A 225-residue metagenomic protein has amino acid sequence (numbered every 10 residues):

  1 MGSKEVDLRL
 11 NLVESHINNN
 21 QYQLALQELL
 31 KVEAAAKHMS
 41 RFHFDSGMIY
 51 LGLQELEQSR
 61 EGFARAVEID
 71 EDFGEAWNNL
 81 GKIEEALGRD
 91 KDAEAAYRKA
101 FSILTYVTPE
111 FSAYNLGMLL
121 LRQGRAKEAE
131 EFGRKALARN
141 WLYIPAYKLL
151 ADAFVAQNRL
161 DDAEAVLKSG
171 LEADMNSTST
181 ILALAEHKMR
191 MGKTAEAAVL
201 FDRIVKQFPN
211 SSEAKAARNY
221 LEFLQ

Functional and structural regions predicted by a protein language model:
S3, G170, D174-Q225: Terminal, low-structured helical/coil segments at or just beyond the last alpha-helical repeat
E5, M39, F73, V107-P109 (+3 more regions): Residue-level recognition of tetratricopeptide repeat
L8, F42, A76, I83 (+4 more regions): TPR alpha-solenoid repeat register
N11, D45, N79, A113-N115 (+3 more regions): Canonical tetratricopeptide repeat
A35, I69, I103-T105, R139 (+2 more regions): Structural marker of alpha-solenoid helical repeat scaffolds
